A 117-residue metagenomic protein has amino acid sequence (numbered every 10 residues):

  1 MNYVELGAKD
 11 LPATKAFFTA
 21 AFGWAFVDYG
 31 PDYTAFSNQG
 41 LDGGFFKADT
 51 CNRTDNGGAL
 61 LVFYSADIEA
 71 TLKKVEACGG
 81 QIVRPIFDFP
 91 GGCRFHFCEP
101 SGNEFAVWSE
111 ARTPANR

Functional and structural regions predicted by a protein language model:
M1-K15, L41-D42, A59-L61, S109-R117: N-terminal beta-strand motif that seeds the catalytic metal site of vicinal oxygen chelate
M1-K9, N52-E76, C93-C98: Vicinal oxygen chelate
E5-G43, C93: Core segments of cupin and vicinal oxygen chelate
L6, K73, C78-R117: Vicinal oxygen chelate
L41-G44, R53, G102-E104: Short, charged/polar, Gly/Pro-enriched secondary-structure boundary elements
A48-T50: Short beta-strand/turn micro-motifs at beta-sheet edges
